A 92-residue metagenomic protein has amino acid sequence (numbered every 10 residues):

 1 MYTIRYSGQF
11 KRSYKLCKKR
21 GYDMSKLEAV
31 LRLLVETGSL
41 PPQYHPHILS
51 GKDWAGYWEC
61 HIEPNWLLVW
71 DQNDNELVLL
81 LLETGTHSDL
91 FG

Functional and structural regions predicted by a protein language model:
M1-T3, Q9-S25, A29, I62-L67 (+1 more regions): Enriched for short, Lys/Arg-rich terminal
V35-H61: A short, surface-exposed loop/turn module that caps and links secondary-structure elements
